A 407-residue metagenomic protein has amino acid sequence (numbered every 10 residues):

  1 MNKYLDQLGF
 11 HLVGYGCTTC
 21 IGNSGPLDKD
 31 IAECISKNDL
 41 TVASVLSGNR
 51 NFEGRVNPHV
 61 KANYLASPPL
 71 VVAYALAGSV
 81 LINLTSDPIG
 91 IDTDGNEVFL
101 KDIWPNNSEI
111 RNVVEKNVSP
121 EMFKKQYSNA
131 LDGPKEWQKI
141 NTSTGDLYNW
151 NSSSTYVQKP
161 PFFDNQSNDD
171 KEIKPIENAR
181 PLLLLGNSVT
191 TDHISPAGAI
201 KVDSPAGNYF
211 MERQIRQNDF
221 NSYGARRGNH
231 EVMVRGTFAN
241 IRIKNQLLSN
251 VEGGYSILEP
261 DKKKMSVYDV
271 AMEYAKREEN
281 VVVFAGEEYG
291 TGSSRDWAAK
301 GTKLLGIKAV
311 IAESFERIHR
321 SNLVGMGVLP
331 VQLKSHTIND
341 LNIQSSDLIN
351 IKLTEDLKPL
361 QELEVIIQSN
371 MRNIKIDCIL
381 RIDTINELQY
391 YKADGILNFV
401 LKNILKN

Functional and structural regions predicted by a protein language model:
M1, Q138-I311: Non-catalytic terminal/interface segments that mediate subunit docking, oligomerization, and allosteric communication
L8-Q126, V324-G325, L329, P359-L360: Mobile "lid/hinge" segments at catalytic clefts and subdomain interfaces of large enzymes
L12-G14, K308-E313, P330-L333: Short hydrophobic alpha-helical runs that function as membrane-insertion/retention elements
Y15-C20, N49-N83, L182-I200, E288-G301 (+2 more regions): Conserved phosphate/anionic-ligand binding catalytic regions in large, soluble enzymes, centered on
I21-N23, E53-V56, Y74-A75, N83-T85 (+12 more regions): Short helix/loop capping segments that flank catalytic or ligand/cofactor-binding pockets
L76-W150, R226-G253: N-terminal leader/propeptide and maturation segments of large enzyme subunits in energy/redox metabolism and hydrolases
D92-N107, R320-Y390, N398: Acidic, glycine-rich flexible loop/linker segments
